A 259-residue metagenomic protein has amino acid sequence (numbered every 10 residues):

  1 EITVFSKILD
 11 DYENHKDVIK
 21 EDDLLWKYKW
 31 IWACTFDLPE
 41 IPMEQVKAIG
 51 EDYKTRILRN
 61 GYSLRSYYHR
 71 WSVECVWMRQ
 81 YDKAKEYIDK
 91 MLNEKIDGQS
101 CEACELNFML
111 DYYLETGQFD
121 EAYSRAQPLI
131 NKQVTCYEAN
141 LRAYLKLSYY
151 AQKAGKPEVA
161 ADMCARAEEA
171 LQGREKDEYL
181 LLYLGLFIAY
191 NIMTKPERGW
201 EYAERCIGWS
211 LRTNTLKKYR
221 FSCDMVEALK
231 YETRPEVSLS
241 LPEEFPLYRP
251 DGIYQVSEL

Functional and structural regions predicted by a protein language model:
E1, K29-F36, W71-C75, M109-Y113 (+3 more regions): Conserved small-residue packing positions in alpha-helical repeats and bundles
E1-D11, L38-D52, V73-K90, D111-Q127 (+2 more regions): Helix-turn-helix repeat elements of alpha-solenoid scaffolds
E1-S63, Y68-W71: An N-terminal, globular interaction/scaffold subdomain
L9-E13, L58, S148-Y149, Q172 (+3 more regions): Alpha-helical repeat scaffolds in large eukaryotic proteins
D10-V18, D52-Y62, D89-S100, R125-E138 (+3 more regions): Solenoid-like repeat scaffolds
D22-W30, R59-H69, I96-F108, V134-L145 (+2 more regions): Generic helix N-cap/helix-start motif at coil->alpha-helix transitions
L106, D111-S210: A compositional/structural signature marking long, glycine- and acidic/polar-rich segments with frequent tryptophans
R212-L259: C-terminal non-catalytic interaction modules
